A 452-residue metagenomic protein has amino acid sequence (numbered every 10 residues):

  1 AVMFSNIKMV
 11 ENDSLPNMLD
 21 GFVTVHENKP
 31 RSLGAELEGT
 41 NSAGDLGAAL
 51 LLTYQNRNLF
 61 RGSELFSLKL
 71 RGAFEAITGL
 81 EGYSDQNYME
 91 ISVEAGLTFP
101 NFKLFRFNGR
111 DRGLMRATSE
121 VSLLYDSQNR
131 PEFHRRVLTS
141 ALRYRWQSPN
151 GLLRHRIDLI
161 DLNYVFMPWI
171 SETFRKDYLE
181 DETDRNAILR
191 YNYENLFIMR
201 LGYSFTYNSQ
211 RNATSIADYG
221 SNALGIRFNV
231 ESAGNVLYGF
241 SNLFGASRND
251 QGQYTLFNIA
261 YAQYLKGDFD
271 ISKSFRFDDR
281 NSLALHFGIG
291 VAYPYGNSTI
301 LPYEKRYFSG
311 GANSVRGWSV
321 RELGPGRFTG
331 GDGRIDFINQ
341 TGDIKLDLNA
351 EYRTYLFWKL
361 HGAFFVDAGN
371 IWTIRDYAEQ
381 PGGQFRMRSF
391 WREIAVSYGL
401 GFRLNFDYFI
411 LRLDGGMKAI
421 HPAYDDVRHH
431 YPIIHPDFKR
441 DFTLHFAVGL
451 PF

Functional and structural regions predicted by a protein language model:
A1-R227, R316-G317, L323, F328 (+4 more regions): Gram-negative/organellar outer-membrane beta-barrel architecture
N17, E38-D45, R156-T354, F364-M387: C-terminal outer-membrane beta-barrel translocator/porin domains of Gram-negative envelope proteins and their
E27-K29, F277, L356-W358: Short loop/turn positions at the edges of beta-strands in beta-sheet-rich folds
L50, L346, Y398: Catalytic-loop motifs flanking and including active-site residues across diverse enzymes
Y54, L97, F228, I271 (+6 more regions): Hydrophobic, well-ordered secondary-structure elements that form the walls of internal hydrophobic environments
Y83, F385-F390: Short, glycine/charged-rich beta-strand-loop motifs at protein surfaces that mediate ligand recognition and catalysis
G362-F365, I410-G416: Conserved active-site loop/cleft motifs that coordinate metal ions or position small ligands
W391-D414: A short, conserved beta-to-alpha structural element at the edge of catalytic cores that scaffolds binding
